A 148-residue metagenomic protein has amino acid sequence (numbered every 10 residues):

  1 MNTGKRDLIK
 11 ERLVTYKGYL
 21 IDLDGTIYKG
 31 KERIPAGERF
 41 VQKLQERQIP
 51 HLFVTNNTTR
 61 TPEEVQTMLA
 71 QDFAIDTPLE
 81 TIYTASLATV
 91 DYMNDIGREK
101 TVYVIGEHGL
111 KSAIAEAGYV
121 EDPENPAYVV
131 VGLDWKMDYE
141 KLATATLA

Functional and structural regions predicted by a protein language model:
M1-A148: HAD-like aspartate-dependent phosphatase fold
